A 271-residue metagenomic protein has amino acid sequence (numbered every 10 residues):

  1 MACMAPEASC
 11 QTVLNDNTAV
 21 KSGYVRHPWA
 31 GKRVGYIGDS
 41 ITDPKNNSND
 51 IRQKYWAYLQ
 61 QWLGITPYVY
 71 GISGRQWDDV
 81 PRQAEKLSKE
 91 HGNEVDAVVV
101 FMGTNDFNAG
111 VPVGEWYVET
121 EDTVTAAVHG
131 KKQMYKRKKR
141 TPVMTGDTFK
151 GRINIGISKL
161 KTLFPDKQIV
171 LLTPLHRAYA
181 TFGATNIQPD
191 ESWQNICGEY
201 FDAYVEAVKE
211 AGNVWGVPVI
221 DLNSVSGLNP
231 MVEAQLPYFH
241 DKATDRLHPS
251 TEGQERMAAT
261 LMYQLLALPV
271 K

Functional and structural regions predicted by a protein language model:
M1, E7-L14, E119-D122, K161: Non-cleavable N-terminal signal-anchor transmembrane helices
M1-A2, L261: Enrichment for repetitive, rod-forming helical segments
A2, Q11-T12, G216, H240: A subset of signal/propeptide-processing and intrinsically disordered low-complexity segments in secreted/extracellular
C3, C10-S73, D78-N93, V98 (+1 more regions): Serine-esterase "nucleophile elbow" of acetyl-processing enzymes
W62, A84-V270: Alpha-helical cap/lid subdomain in secreted, periplasmic, or secretory-pathway luminal O-acyl-processing enzymes
